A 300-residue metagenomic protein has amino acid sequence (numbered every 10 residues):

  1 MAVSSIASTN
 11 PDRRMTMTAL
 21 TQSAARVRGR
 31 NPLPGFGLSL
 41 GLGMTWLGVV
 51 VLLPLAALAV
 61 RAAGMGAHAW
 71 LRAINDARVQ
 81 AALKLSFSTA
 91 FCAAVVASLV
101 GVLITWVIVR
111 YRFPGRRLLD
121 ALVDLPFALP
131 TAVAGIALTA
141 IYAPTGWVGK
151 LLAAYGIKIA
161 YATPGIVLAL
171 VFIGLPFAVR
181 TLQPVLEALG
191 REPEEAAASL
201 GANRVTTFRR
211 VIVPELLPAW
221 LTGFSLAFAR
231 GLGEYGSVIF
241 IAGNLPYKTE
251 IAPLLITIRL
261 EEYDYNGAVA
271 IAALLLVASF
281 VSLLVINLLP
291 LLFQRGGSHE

Functional and structural regions predicted by a protein language model:
M1-G43, F113, V285-E300: Transmembrane alpha-helical segments of polytopic membrane transport and secretion proteins
N31-M65, N75-E187, V211-G236, F240 (+2 more regions): Membrane-water interface segments at the C-terminal ends of transmembrane alpha-helices in multi-pass inner-membrane
H68-N75, P246-L260: Short hydrophobic, aromatic-rich alpha-helical segments embedded in or entering the lipid bilayer of multi-pass
P114, E192, A202-R204: Short coil/turn motifs that cap or connect alpha-helices
A197: The alpha-helix within a helix-turn-helix
L200-G201, P214: Glycine/proline-centered hinge or cleavage motifs at structural transition points of membrane proteins
